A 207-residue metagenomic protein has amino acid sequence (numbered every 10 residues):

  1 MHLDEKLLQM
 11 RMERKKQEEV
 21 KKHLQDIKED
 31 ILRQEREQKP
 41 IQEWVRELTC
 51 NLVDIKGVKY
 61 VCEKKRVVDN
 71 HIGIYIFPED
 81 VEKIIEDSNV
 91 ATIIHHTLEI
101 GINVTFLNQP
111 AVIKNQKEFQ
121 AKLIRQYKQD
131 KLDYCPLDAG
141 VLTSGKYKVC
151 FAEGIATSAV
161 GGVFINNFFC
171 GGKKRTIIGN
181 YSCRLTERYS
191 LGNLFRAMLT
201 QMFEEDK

Functional and structural regions predicted by a protein language model:
M1-F119, Q126-D133, L137-T143, G161 (+2 more regions): N-terminal targeting sequences that direct proteins away from the cytosol to non-cytosolic compartments
T92, V141, E153-I155, F168: Residue-level detector of beta-strand face positions
V149-A159: Short beta-strand segments that buttress and anchor functional surface loops
F164-C170: Hydrophobic/aromatic beta-strand elements that line small-molecule binding cavities or substrate pockets in beta-rich
